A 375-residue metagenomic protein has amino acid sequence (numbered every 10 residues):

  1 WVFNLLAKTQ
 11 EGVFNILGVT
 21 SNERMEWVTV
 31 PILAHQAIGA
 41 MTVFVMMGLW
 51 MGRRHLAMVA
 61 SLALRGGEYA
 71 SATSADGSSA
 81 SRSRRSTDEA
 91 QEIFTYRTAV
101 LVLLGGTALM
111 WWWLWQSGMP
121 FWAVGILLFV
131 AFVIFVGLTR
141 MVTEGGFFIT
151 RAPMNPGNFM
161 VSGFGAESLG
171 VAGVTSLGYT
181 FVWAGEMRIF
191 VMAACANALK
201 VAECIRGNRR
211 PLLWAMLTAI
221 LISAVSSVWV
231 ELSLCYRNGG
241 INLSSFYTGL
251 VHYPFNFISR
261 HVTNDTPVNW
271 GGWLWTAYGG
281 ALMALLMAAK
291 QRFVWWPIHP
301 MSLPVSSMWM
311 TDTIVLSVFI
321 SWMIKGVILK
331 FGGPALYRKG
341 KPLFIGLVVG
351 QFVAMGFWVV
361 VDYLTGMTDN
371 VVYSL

Functional and structural regions predicted by a protein language model:
W1-L375: Alpha-helical multipass membrane-protein architecture
